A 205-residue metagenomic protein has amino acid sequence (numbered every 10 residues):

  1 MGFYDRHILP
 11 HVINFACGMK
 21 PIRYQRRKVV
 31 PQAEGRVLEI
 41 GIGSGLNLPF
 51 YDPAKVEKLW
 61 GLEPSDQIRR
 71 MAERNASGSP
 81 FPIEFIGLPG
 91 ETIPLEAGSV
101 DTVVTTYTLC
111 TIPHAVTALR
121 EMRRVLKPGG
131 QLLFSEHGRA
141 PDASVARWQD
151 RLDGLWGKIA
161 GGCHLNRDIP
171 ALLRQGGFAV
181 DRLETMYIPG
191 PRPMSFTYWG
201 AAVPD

Functional and structural regions predicted by a protein language model:
A16-R36, L46-F50: Conserved alpha-helix/loop element of class I SAM-dependent methyltransferases that forms part of the SAM/SAH-binding
L38-I40, S44-T92: Class I SAM-dependent methyltransferase SAM/SAH-binding core
L88-V103: A short acidic, Gly/Pro-enriched loop at the edge of an enzyme's catalytic core that lines a small-molecule cofactor
D101-A115: A short SAM/SAH-binding and catalytic strip from SAM-dependent methyltransferases
V116-P128: A short glycine-rich, Lys/Arg-flanked "PGG" loop and its adjoining helix->strand segment in the class I
G129-H137: Conserved beta-strand signature within the Rossmann-like core of class I S-adenosyl-L-methionine
G161-G177: Short alpha-helix
F178, L183-D205: Core SAM-dependent methyltransferase catalytic element
